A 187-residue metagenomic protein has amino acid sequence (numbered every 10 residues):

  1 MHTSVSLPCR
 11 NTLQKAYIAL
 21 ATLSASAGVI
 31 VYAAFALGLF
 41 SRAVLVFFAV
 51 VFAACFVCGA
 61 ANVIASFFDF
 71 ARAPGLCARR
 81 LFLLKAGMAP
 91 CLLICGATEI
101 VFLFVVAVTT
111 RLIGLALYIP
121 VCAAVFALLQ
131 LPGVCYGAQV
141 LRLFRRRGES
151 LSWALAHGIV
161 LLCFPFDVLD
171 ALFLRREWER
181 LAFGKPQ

Functional and structural regions predicted by a protein language model:
Q14-V29: Alpha-helical transmembrane segments
I30-S41, I100-L112: Juxtamembrane "helix-exit" motif on the non-cytosolic side of transmembrane helices
L39-F56, Y118-A127: Alpha-helical transmembrane segments
C55-P74: Canonical alpha-helical transmembrane segments
V63-S66, F126-R147: Alpha-helical transmembrane segments in multipass membrane proteins, preferentially the mid-helix core
A78-A97, L155-C163: Transmembrane alpha-helical segments of multi-pass membrane proteins
A156-R176: Hydrophobic, aromatic-rich membrane-embedded alpha-helical segments
A171-Q187: Membrane-interface alpha-helices
